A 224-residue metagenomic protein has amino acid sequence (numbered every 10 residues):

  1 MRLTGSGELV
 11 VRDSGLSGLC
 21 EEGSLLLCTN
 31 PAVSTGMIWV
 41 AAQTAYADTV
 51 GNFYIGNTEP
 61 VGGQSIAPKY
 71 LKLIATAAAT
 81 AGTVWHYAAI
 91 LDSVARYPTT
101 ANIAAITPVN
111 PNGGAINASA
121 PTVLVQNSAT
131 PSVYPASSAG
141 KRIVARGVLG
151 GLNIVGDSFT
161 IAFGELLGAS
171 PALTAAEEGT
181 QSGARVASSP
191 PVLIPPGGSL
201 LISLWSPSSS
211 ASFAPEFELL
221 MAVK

Functional and structural regions predicted by a protein language model:
M1-R2, L9: Small-residue hinge/turn detector
L3-G5, S14-K224: Beta-strand-centric surfaces of beta-sandwich/beta-rich domains
